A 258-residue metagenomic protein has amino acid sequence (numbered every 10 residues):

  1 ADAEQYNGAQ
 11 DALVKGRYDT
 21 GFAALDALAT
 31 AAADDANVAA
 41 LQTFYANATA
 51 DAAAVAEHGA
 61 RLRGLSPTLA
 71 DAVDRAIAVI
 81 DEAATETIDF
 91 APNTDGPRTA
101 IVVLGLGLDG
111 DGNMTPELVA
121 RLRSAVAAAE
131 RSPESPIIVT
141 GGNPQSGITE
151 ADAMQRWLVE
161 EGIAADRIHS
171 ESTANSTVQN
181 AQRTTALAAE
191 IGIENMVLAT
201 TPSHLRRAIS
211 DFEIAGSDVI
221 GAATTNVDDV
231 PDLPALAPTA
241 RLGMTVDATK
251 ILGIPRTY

Functional and structural regions predicted by a protein language model:
D2-A36, L41-A50, H58-A240: A structural signal for short, hydrophobic/glycine-enriched beta-strand patches
P238, L242-Y258: Low-complexity, Gly/Ser/Thr/Pro-rich intrinsically disordered linker/tail segments
